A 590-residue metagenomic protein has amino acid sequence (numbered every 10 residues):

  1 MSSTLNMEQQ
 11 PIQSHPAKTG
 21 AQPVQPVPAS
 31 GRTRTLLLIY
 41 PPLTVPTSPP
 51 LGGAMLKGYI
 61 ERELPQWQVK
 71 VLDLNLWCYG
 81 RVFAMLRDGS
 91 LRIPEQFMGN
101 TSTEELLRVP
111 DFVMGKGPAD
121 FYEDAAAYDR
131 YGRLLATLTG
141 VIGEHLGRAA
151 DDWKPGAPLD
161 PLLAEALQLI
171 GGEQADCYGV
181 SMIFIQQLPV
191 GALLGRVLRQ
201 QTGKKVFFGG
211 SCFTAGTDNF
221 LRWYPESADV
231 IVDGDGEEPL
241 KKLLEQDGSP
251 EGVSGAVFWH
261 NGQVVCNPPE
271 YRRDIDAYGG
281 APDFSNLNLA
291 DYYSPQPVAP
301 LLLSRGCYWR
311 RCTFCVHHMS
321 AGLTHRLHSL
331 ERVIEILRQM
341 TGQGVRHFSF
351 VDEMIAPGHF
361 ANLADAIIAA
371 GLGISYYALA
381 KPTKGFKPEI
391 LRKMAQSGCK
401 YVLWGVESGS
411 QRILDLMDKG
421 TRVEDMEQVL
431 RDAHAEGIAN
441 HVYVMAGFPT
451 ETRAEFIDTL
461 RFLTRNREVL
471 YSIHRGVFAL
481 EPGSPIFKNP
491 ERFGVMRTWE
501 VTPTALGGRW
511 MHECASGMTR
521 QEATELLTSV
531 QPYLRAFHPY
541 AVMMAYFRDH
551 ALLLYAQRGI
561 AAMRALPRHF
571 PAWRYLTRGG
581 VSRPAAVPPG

Functional and structural regions predicted by a protein language model:
M1-T47, G53-M55, E61-R62, Q66-Q68 (+7 more regions): Radical SAM enzyme core and accessory elements
L5-T19, P23-R32, W259-P300: N-terminal [4Fe-4S]-dependent radical SAM core
R34-T35, L43-Y79, L138-P269: Glycine-rich beta-alpha loop elements in corrinoid/cobalamin-binding modules across cobalamin-dependent enzymes
D73-V82, A215-N219, H359-F360, R412-M417 (+3 more regions): Flexible glycine/acidic-rich beta-alpha junction loops that bind and position SAM and/or redox cofactors in anaerobic
W77-R87, L91-A175, P225, H317-S375 (+3 more regions): Conserved Radical SAM active-site core
I183, S211, G306, E353-I355 (+4 more regions): Active-site beta-loop-alpha junctions enriched in small/polar residues
F220-K242, K393-V402, D458-L480: Structural recognition of alpha->loop->beta junctions
D276-A439, R461: Radical SAM [4Fe-4S] cluster-binding motif and immediate context
